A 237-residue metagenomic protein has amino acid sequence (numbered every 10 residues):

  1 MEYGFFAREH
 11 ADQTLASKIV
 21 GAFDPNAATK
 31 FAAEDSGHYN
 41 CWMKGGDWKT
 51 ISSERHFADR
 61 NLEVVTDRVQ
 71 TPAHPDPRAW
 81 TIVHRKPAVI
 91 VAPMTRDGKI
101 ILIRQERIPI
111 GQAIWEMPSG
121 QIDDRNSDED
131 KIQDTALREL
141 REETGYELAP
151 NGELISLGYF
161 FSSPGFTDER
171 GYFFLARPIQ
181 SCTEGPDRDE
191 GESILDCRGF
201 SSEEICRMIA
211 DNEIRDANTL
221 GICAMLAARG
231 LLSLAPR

Functional and structural regions predicted by a protein language model:
M1, I19-F23: Short hydrophobic transmembrane-like helices used for membrane targeting/insertion
G4, E9-L15, T29, E34: Short, low-complexity, charge-dense intrinsically disordered segments
E34-W42: Short, Lys/Arg-enriched N-terminal segments with co-localized hydrophobic residues within the first ~10-30 amino acids
W42-W48, A113, G120, S156 (+3 more regions): Nudix hydrolase/Nudix homology domain
K44-D47, V83-K86, I90-R138, E184 (+1 more regions): Conserved Nudix-box catalytic region and its N-terminal flanking loop in Nudix hydrolases and closely related
S52-D97, Q105: Acidic, metal-coordinating catalytic segment for phosphate/diphosphate chemistry, firing primarily on the Nudix
E54, E63, K86-P87, M94-R96 (+4 more regions): Active-site segment of metal-dependent pyrophosphate-handling enzymes, primarily the Nudix hydrolase catalytic core
V64-T66, A92, L102, F173-L175 (+1 more regions): Conserved hydrophobic/aromatic beta-strand scaffold that supports enzyme active sites
